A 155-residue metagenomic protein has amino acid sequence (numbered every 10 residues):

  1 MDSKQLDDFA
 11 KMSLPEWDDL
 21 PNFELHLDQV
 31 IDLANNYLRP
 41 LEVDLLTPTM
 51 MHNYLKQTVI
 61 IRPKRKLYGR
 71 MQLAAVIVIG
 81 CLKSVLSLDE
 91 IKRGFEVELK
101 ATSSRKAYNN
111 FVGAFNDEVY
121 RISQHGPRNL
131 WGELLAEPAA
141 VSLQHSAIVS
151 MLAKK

Functional and structural regions predicted by a protein language model:
M1-L99: Basic helix-turn-helix/winged-helix DNA-binding cores and closely related short helical interaction motifs
V97-K155: Intrinsically disordered, low-complexity, charge-dense segments enriched in Lys/Arg and Glu/Asp interspersed
